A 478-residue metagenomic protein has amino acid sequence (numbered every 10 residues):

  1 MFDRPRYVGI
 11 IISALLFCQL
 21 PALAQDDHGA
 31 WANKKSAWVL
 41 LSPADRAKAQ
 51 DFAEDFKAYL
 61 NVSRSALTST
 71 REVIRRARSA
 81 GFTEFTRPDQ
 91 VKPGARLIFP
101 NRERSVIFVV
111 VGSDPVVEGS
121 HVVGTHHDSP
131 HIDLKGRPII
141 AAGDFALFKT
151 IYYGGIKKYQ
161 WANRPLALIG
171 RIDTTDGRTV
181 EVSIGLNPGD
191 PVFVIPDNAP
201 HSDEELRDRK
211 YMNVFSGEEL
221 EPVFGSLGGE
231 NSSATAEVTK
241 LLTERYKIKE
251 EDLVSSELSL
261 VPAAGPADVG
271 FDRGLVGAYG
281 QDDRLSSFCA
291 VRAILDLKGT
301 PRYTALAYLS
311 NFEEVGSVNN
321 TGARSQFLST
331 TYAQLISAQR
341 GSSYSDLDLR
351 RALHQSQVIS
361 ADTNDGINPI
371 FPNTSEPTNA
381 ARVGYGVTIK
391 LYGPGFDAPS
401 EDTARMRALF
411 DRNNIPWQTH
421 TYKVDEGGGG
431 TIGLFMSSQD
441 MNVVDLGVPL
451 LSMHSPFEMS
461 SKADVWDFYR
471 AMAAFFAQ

Functional and structural regions predicted by a protein language model:
M1-I10: Bacterial N-terminal signal peptides that target proteins for export
L15, L20, A24-Q478: N-terminal hydrophobic/helix-forming segments and targeting peptides
